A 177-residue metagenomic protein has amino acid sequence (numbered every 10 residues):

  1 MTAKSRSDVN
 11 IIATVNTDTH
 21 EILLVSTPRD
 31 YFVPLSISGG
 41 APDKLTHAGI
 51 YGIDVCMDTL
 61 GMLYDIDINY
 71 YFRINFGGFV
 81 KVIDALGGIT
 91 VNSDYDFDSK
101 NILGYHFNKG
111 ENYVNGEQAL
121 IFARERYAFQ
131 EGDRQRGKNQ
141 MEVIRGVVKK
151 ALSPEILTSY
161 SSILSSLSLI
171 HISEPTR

Functional and structural regions predicted by a protein language model:
M1-S173, R177: Non-catalytic, solvent-exposed segments at the cell envelope interface
